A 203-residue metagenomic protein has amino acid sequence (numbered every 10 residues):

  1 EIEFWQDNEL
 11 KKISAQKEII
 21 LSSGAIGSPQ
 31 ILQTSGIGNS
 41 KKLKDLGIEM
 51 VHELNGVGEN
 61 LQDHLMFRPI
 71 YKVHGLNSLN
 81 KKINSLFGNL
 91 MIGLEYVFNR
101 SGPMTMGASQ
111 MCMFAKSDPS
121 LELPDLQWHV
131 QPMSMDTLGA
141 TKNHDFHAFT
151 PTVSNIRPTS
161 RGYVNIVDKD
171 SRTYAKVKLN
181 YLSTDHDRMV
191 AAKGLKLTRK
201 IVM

Functional and structural regions predicted by a protein language model:
E1-E3, A148: Short, hydrophobic/aromatic-rich segments at coil-to-beta transitions
E3, Q62, V167: Residue-level detector of conserved, well-ordered beta-strand and adjacent loop positions that form binding/recognition
N8-S23: Core beta-strand elements of the Rossmann-like FAD/NAD(P) dinucleotide-binding domain in flavoenzyme oxidoreductases
L21-S22, H52-E53, N165, K178: Structural recognition of the beta-strand scaffold that forms the well-ordered cores of secreted hydrolase catalytic
S23-G24, S35: Glycine-rich, N-terminal phosphate-binding loop of Rossmann-like dinucleotide-binding domains
P29, N39-H144: Mid-to-C-terminal "cap/lid" subdomains and adjacent gly/pro-rich loops that border and regulate access to redox
L46, S101, A108-M203: C-terminal catalytic lobe of FAD-dependent flavoproteins
